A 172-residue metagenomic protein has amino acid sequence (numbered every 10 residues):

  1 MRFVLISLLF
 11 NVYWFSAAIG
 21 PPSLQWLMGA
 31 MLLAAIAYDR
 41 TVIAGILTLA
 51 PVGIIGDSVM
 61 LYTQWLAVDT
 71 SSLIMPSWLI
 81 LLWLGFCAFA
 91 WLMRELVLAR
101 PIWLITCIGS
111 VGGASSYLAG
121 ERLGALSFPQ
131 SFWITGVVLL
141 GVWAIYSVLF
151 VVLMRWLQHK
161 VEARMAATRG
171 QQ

Functional and structural regions predicted by a protein language model:
M1-Q172: Aromatic-rich, lipid-facing transmembrane alpha helices and their immediate juxtamembrane interface loops in integral
